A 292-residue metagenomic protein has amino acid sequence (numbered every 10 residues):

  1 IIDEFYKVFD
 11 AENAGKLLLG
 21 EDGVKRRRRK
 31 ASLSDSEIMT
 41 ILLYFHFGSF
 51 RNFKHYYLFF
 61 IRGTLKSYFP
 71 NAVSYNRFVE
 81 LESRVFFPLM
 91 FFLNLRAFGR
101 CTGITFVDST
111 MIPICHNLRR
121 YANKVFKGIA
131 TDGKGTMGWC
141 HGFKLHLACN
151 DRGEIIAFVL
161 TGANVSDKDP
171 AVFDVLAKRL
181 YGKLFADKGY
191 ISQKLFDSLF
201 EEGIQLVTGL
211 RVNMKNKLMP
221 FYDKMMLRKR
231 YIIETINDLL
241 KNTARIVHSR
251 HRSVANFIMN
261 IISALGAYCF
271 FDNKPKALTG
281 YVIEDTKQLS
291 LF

Functional and structural regions predicted by a protein language model:
I1-F292: Short alpha-helical elements
